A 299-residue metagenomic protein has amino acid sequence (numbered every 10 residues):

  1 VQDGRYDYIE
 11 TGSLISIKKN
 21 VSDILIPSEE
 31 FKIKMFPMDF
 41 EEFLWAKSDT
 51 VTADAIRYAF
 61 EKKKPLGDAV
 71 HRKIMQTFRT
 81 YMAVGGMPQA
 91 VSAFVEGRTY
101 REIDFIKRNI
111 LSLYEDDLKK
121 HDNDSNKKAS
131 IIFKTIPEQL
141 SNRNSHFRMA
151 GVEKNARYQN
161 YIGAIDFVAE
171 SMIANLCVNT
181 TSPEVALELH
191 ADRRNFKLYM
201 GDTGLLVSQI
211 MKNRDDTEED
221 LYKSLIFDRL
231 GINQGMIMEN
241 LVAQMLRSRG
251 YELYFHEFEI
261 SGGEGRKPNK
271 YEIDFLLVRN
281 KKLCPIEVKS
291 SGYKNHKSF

Functional and structural regions predicted by a protein language model:
V1-S16: Conserved catalytic/switch belt of AAA+ P-loop NTPases
Q2-Y6, I24-S28, V278: Conserved catalytic network of the ASCE P-loop NTPase/AAA+ motor domain
D3, P27, K73-Q76, M82 (+3 more regions): A generic fold-level signal
I9, F31-I33, Y199, I286: Hydrophobic/aromatic beta-strand patches that form the interior of the parallel beta-sheet core in alpha/beta enzyme
G12-S13, K18-S141: Interdomain motor-coupling "hinge/lid" segment immediately C-terminal to the ATP-binding subdomain of NTP-driven enzymes
L111-D116, S141-M149, T217-L230: A short, surface-exposed helix-loop junction/capping segment
S125-I136, S141-T181: C-terminal accessory/connector segments of nucleic-acid motor ATPases
G163, A169-F299: A cross-kingdom feature that marks ATP-driven nucleic-acid transaction machinery
